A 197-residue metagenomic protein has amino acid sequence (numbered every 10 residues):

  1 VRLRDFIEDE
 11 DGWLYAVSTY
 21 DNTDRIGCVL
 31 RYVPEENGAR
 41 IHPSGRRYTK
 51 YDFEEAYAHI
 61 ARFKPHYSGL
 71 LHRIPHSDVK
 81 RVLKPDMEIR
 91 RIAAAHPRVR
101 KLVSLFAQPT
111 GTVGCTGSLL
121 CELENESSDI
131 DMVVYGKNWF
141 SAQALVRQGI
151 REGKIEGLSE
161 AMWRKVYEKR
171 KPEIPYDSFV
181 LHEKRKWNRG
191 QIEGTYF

Functional and structural regions predicted by a protein language model:
V1-S127, Y135-F197: Catalytic core of pol beta-like nucleotidyltransferases
